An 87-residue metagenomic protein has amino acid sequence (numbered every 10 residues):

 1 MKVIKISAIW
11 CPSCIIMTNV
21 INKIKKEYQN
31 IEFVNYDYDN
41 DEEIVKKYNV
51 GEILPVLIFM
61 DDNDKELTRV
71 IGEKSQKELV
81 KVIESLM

Functional and structural regions predicted by a protein language model:
M1-K23: Local sequence-structure signature of Cys/Sec-based thiol-disulfide redox active-site neighborhoods
I6, N30-E42: Thiol-based oxidoreductase modules, predominantly thioredoxin-like and allied folds used for disulfide exchange
P12, N40-E43, K74-K77: Short alpha-helical
K23-I31: A short, Lys/Arg-enriched amphipathic alpha-helix followed by its capping loop at the start of a domain
I44-Y48, V82: CheY-like receiver
Y48-I58: Structural micro-motif
F59-M87: Non-catalytic, surface beta->alpha helical segment in thiol-disulfide oxidoreductase systems
